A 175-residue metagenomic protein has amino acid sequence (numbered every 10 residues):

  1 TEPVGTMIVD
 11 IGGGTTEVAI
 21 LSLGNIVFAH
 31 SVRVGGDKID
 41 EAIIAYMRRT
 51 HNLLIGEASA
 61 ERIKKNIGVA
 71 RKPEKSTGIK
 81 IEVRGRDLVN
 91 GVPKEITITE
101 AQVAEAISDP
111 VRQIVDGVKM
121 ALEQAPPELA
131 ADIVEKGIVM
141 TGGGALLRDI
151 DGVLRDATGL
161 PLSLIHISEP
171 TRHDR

Functional and structural regions predicted by a protein language model:
T1-V9: Conserved phosphate-binding catalytic cores of ATP/NTP-utilizing and phosphoryl-transfer enzymes
M7-I8, T15-I20, L54, K80-E82 (+2 more regions): Structured core elements
I8-T15, L21-N25, G35-D37, I43 (+2 more regions): A short acidic Gly-Thr/Ser loop motif
L23-S108, R112, I133: Phosphate-binding glycine-rich/basic clefts of nucleotide- and phosphate-handling proteins, predominantly
N52, K119-K136: Phosphate/pyrophosphate-binding loops at sites that engage ATP/ADP/AMP, CoA/4′-phosphopantetheine, polyphosphate
A130-L154: Glycine-rich phosphate-binding loops at beta-strand->alpha-helix junctions
I150-L164: Catalytic phosphate/nucleotide-handling subdomain of diverse soluble enzymes
I165-R175: Single conserved hydrophobic/aromatic residue that forms the stacking wall/gate of nucleotide- or nucleobase-binding
